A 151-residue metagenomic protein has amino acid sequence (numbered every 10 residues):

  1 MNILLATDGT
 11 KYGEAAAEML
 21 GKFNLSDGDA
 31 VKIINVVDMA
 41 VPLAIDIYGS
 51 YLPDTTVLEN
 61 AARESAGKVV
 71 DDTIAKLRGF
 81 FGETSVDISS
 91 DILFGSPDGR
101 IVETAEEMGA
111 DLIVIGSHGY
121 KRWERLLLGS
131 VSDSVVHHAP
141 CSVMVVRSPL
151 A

Functional and structural regions predicted by a protein language model:
N2-T56, G82: Small/aliphatic-rich secondary-structure junction motif
K32-I34, S89-L93, M144: General small-molecule cofactor/ligand-binding pocket signal
P53-V69: A short acidic, glycine-rich active-site loop that binds or catalyzes chemistry on phosphate/adenosine moieties
A75-I113, L150-A151: Structural beta-alpha unit
L112-S134, S148: Glycine-rich, Arg-bearing micro-motifs that act as flexible, cationic patches
C141-L150: Short, flexible loop segments at boundaries between secondary-structure elements
